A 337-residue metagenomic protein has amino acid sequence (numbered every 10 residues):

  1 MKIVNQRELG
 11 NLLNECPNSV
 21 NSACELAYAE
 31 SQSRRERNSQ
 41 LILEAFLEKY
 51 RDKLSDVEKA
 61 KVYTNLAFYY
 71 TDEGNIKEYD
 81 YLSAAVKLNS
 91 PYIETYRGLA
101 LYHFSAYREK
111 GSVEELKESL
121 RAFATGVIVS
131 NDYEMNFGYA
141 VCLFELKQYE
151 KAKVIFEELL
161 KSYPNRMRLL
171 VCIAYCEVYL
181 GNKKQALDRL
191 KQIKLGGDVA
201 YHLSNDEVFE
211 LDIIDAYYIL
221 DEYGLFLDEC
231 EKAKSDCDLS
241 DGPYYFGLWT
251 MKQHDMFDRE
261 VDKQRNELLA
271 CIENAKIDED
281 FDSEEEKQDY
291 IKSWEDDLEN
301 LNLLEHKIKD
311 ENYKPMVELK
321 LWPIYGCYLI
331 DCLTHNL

Functional and structural regions predicted by a protein language model:
N14, E48, S83-K87, R121-I128 (+3 more regions): Conserved structural position within tetratricopeptide repeats
P17, V57, S90, S130-N131 (+3 more regions): Short coil turns that delineate tetratricopeptide repeat
N21, E58-K61, E94, L101 (+3 more regions): Start-of-helix register in tetratricopeptide repeats
L26, K59, L66, L99 (+5 more regions): Structural register within alpha-helical repeat arrays
Q32-R34, A67-N75, A100, S105-G111 (+4 more regions): Short coil/turn linking the two alpha-helices of tandem helical-hairpin repeats
Y179, K194-L337: Eukaryotic alpha-helical solenoid repeat scaffolds
